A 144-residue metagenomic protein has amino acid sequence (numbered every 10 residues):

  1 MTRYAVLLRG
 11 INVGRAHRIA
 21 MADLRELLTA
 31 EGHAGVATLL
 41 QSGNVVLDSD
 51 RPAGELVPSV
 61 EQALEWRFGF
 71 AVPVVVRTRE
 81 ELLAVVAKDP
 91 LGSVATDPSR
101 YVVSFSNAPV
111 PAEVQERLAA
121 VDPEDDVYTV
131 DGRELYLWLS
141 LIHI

Functional and structural regions predicted by a protein language model:
T2-R15, Y101-S104: Short glycine-/aliphatic-rich beta-strand segments at the starts of folded cytosolic domains
R15-A30, A112-V114: Short amphipathic alpha-helix segments
G35-G54, P73-K88: Short, charge-patterned binding micro-sites
V46-R51, F105-N107, L139: Short beta-strand-to-loop capping motifs
P52-V57, P111-Q115: Short, conserved charged micro-motifs
P58-P109: Helix-adjacent hinge/juxtasegments
A112-D126: Non-DNA-binding regulatory cores of transcription-related proteins, predominantly C-terminal effector-binding
I142-I144: Conserved small/polar residues in nucleotide/adenosyl-binding loops
